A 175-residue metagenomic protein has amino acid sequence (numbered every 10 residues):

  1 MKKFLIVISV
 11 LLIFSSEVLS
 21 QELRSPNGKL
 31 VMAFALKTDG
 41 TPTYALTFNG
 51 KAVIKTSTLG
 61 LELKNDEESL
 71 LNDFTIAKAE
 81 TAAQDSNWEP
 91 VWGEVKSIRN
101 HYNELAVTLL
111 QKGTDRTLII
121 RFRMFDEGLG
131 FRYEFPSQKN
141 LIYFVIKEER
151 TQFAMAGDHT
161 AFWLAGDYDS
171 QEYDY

Functional and structural regions predicted by a protein language model:
F4-F14: Sec-dependent N-terminal signal peptides
S16-S20: Sec/Tat signal peptide C-region and signal peptidase I cleavage site
E22-Y175: N-terminal accessory beta-strand-rich subdomains and adjacent acidic, glycine-rich linkers that precede catalytic cores
